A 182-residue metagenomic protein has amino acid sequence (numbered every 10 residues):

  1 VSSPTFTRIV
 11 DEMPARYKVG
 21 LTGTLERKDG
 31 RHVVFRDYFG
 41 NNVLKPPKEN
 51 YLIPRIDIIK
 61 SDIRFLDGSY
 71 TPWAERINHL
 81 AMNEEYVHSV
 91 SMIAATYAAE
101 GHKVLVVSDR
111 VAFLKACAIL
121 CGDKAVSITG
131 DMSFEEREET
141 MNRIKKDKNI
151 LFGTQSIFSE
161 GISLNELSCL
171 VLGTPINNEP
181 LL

Functional and structural regions predicted by a protein language model:
V1-D57: Post-DEXD/H (motif II) to motif III coupling segment of the RecA-like Helicase ATP-binding lobe
T5, F113-C117, E160, L181: Phosphate- and divalent-cation-binding pockets in alpha/beta enzyme and binding domains that engage nucleotide-derived
P14-G20, H102-K103, K146-I150: Loop/turn-to-beta-strand initiation segments
L21-L25, S108-R110, G153-S156: A short beta-strand-to-loop transition that corresponds to the Sensor-1 phosphate-sensing loop of AAA+ P-loop ATPases
G23-E26, K48, I128-F134, T174-E179: Short, acidic/turn-prone active-site loops that include or flank metal/cofactor- and phosphate-binding residues
G68-D109, K115-I119: Conserved interdomain hinge at the start of the Helicase C-terminal
L105, K115-A116, G122-I162: Conserved helicase ATPase core of P-loop NTP-dependent helicases/translocases
Q155-L182: Conserved RecA-like helicase motor core of SF1/SF2 enzymes
